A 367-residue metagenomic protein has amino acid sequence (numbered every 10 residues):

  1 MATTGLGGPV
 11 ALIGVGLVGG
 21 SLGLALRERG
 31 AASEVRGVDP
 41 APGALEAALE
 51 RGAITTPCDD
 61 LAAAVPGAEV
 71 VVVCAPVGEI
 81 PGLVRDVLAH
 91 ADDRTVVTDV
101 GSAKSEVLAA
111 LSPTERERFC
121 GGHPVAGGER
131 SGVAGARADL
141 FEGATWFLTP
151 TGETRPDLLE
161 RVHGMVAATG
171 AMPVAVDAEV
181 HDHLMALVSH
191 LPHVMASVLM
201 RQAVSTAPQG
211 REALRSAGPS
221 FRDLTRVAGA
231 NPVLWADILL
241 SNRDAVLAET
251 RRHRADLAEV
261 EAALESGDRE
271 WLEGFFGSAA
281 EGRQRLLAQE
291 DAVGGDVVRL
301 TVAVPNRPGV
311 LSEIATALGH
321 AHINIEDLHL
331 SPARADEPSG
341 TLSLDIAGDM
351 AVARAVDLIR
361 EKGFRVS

Functional and structural regions predicted by a protein language model:
M1-D60, V65-P66, V70: NAD(P)+-binding Rossmann beta1-loop-alpha1 motif at the extreme N-terminus of oxidoreductases
D39-A41, G101, S331: Residues in the short beta-alpha loop(s) of Rossmann-like NAD(P)-binding domains
A63-V73, V77-T114: Rossmann-fold NAD(P) dinucleotide-binding segment
V100-A138: Rossmann-fold NAD(P)-binding glycine/threonine-rich loop
L140-G229: Internal alpha-helical scaffold of NAD(P)-dependent oxidoreductase catalytic cores
Q209-A280: Interdomain hinge/lid region at the active-site interface of Rossmann-like NAD(P)-dependent oxidoreductases
G282-S367: A conserved regulatory-domain signal marking ACT and ACT-like small-molecule sensing domains and adjacent regulatory
